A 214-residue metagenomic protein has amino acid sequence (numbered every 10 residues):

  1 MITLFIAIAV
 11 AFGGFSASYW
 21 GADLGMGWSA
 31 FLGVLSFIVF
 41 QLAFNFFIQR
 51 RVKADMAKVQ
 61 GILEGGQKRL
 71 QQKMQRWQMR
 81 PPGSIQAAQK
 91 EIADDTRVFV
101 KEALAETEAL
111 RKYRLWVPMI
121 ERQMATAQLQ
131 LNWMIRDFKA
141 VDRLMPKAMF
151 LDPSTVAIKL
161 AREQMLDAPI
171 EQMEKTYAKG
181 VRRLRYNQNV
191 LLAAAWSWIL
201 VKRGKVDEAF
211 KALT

Functional and structural regions predicted by a protein language model:
M1-A22, M26, A30-I38, L42: Extreme N-terminal leader/anchor segments
T3, A7-A11, W196-T214: Long, ordered, amphipathic alpha-helical scaffolds
G25-A125, P146: N-terminal topogenic membrane-targeting module
A57, Q123-A127, S154-M165, L191-K202: "A position-specific structural signal for the A-helix of alpha-solenoid helical repeats
G65, Q130-L131, L166: Glycine-centered coil turns and helix-coil junctions that link the paired helices within alpha-helical repeat units
R97, I135, L166-D167, R203: Structural motif corresponding to the intra-repeat A-B loop/turn of tetratricopeptide repeats
F99-E102, L115-I120, L151-S154, P169-Q172 (+1 more regions): Structural signature of alpha-solenoid helical repeat junctions
V100-R111, F138-A148, P169-L184, V206-T214: Alpha-helical repeat scaffolds
